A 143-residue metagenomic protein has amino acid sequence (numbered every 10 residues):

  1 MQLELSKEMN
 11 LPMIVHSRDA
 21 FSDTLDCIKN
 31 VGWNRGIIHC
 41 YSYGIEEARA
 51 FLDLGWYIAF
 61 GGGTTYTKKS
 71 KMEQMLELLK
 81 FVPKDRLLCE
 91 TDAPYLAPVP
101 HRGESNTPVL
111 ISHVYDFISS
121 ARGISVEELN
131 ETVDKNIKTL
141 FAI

Functional and structural regions predicted by a protein language model:
M1-L88: Catalytic pocket-lining loop regions of alpha/beta-barrel enzymes, especially the amidohydrolase/enolase/GH5 lineages
L5, L110-I143: Mid-to-C-terminal alpha-helical segments outside catalytic/metal-binding sites
P12, G63, V99-R102, F117: Conserved short-loop catalytic and cofactor-binding motifs
C40, P100-T107, R122, V126: Alpha-helix initiation/capping motif
I58, Y95, T139: Active-site micro-motifs of SAM-dependent methyltransferase domains
D85-T107: Short acidic/histidine-rich active-site segments
